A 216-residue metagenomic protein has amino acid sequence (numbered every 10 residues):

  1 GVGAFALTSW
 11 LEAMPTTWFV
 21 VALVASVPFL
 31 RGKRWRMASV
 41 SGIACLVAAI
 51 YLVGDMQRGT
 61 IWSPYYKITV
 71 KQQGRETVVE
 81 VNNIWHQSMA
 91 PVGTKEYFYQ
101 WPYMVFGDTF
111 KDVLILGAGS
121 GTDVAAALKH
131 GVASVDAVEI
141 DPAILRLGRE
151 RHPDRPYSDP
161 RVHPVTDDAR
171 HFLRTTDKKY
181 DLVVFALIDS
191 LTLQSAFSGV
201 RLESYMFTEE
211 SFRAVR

Functional and structural regions predicted by a protein language model:
G1-R31: Membrane-embedded alpha-helical segments of integral membrane proteins
A4-F5, W35, L52, L193-F197: Generic, low-specificity signal for short hydrophobic/alpha-helical stretches with a mild N-terminal bias, encompassing
S26-G32, S39-Y157: Class I S-adenosylmethionine
G32-W35, D168: Short, solvent-exposed helix-helix connector turns and helix-capping sites enriched in acidic/polar residues
A38, I43-V47, I188-T192, A196: Residue-level signal for well-ordered alpha-helical segments
P64-I68, T176, E209: Surface-exposed loop/turn and secondary-structure junction residues enriched for glycine/proline
G107-D108, L173-D177: A short, aliphatic-rich alpha-helical micro-motif
A143-I144, D159-R161, T166-D167, H171 (+1 more regions): Mobile active-site "lid"/loop adjacent to the S-adenosyl-L-methionine
